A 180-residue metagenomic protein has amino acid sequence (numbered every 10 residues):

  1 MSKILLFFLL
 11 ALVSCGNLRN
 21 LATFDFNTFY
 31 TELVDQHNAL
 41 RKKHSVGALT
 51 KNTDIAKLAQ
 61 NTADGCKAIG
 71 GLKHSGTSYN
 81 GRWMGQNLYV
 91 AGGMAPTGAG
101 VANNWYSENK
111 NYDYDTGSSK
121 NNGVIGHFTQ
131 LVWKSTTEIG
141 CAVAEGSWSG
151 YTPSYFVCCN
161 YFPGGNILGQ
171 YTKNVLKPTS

Functional and structural regions predicted by a protein language model:
S2-N17: Cleavable N-terminal signal peptides of Sec/SRP-targeted secreted and luminal proteins
F24-T28, V90-M94: Conserved, non-catalytic sequence blocks in retroelement Pol enzymes and Pol-derived host proteins
D25-M84: Short, well-ordered surface patches within globular domains
Q60-D64, Q86, V90, N103 (+1 more regions): Generic alpha-helical structural context detector
H74-S78, Y89, F128-V132: A structural signal for short loop-to-beta-strand junctions that line the ligand-binding cleft of periplasmic/secreted
G92-S180: Disulfide-stabilized extracellular recognition modules
